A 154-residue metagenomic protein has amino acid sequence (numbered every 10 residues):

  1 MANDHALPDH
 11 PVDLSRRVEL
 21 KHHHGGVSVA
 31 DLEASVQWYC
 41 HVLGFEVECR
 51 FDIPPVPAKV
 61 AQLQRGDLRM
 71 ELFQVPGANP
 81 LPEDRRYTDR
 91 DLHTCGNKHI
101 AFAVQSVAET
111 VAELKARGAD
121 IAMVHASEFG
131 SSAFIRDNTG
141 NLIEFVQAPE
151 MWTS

Functional and structural regions predicted by a protein language model:
M1-V18, Q62, V111-S154: Vicinal oxygen chelate
A2-L14, V36-F51, P80-R85, A108-V111 (+1 more regions): Short N-terminal helix-initiation segments at or just after the protein's N-terminus
R17-E19, V27-E71, A116: Core segments of cupin and vicinal oxygen chelate
K21-D31, V60-Q64, E83-E113, S131-R136 (+1 more regions): Vicinal oxygen chelate
V29, D52, V104, E128 (+1 more regions): Residues that line or immediately flank small-molecule/substrate-binding pockets and catalytic motifs
E46-D91, L142-E150: Conserved short beta-strand elements that form part of the metal-binding/catalytic scaffold of enzyme active sites
D52, K98, V124-A126: Short beta-strand
